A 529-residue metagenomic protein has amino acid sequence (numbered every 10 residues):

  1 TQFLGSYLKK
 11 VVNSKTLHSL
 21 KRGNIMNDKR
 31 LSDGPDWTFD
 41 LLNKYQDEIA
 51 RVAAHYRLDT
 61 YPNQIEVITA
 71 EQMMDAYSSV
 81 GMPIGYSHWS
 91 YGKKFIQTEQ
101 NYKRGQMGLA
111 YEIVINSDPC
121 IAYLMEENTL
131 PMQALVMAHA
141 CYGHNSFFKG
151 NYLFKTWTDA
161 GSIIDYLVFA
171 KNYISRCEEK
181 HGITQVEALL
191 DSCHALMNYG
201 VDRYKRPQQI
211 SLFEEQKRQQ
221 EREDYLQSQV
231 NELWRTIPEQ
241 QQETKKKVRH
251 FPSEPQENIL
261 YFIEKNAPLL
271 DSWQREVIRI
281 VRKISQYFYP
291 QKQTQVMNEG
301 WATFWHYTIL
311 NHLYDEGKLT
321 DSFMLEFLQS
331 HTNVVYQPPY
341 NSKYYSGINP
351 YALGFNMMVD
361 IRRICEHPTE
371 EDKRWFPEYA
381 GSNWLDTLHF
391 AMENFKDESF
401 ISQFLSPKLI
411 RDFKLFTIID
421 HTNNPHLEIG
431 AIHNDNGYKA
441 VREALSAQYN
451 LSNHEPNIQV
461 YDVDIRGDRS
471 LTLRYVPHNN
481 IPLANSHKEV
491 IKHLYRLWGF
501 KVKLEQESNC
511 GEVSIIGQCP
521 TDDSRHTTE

Functional and structural regions predicted by a protein language model:
D40-C120, E232-L270, E507, S514-G517: Auxiliary, metal-adjacent structural segments of Zn-dependent hydrolase domains
M74-S78, P83-D118, L167-E232: N-terminal accessory alpha/beta regions
P119-V136, P290-T294: Short pre-active-site segment immediately N-terminal to the catalytic Zn-binding motif
C120, E127, P131, F147 (+1 more regions): Non-catalytic terminal regions of proteins
N145-I210, K217, E299-K318, Q329-Y340: Post-HExxH zinc-binding segment in Zn-dependent metallohydrolases
K171-N172, A188-L270, I278, T303 (+1 more regions): Well-ordered beta-sheet/strand-loop patches within structured domains
K247-Y351, F355: Long, internal scaffold/assembly segments composed of regular secondary structure
